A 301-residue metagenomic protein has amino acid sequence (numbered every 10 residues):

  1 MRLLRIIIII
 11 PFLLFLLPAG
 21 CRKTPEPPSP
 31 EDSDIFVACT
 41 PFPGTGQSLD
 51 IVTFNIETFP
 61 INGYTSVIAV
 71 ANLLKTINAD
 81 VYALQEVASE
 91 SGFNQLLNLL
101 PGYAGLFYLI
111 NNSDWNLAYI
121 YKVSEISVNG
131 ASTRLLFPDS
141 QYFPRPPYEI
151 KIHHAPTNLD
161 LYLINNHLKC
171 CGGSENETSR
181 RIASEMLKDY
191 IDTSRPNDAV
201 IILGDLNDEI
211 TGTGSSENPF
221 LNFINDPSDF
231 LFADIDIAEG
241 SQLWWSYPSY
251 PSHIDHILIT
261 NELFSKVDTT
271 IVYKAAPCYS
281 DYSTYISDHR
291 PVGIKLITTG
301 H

Functional and structural regions predicted by a protein language model:
I7-L16: Bacterial N-terminal signal peptides
G20-L100, N111-N116, S179-E185, S252 (+3 more regions): N-terminal, active-site-proximal structural segment of metallo-dependent hydrolase catalytic domains
K23, P28-D34, E90, D192-I201 (+1 more regions): Metal-dependent phosphoester-hydrolase catalytic domains
C39, I56-I61, A79-E86, L106-F107 (+7 more regions): Second-shell loop/turn segments in exported
G46-I51, I77-V81, L100-G105, S124-S127 (+3 more regions): Loop/turn elements at helix/coil->beta-strand transitions in domains of secreted/extracellular proteins
I51-I56, L73-F93, I120, I150 (+6 more regions): Active-site beta-strand/loop signature of hydrolases that rely on acidic residues for catalysis
V87-D160, I164-L168: Structured beta-strand-rich core segments of catalytic domains in phosphoester-bond hydrolases
A155-E185, S194: Metal-dependent phosphoester/phosphodiester hydrolase catalytic core
